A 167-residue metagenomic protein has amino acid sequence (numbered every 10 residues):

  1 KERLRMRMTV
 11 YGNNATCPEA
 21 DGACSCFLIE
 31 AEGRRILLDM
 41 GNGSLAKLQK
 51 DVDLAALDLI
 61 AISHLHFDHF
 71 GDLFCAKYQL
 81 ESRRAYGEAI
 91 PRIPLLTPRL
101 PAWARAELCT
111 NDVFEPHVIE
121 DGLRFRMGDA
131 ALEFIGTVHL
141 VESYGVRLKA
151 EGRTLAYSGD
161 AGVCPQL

Functional and structural regions predicted by a protein language model:
K1-R5: Short, Lys/Arg-enriched N-terminal segments with co-localized hydrophobic residues within the first ~10-30 amino acids
M6-K50, S143-G159: Conserved beta-strand hairpin/beta-sheet module of binuclear metal-dependent hydrolase folds, prominently
A23-S25, R34, A55-D58, P91 (+2 more regions): A generic structural signal for short beta-strands and their flanking turns/coil linkers
L37-G41, D58-H64, D68, P98 (+1 more regions): Active-site neighborhood of phospho(di)ester-bond hydrolases with catalytic His/Asp-centered motifs
G43-R92: Active-site metal-binding motif and surrounding structural segment of the metallo-beta-lactamase
A46, L123, C164-P165: Short loop/turn elements that flank and shape the SAM/SAH-binding pocket of Class I
E88-S143, A150-E151: Metallo-beta-lactamase
E142-Y144, V163-L167: Short acidic active-site motifs
